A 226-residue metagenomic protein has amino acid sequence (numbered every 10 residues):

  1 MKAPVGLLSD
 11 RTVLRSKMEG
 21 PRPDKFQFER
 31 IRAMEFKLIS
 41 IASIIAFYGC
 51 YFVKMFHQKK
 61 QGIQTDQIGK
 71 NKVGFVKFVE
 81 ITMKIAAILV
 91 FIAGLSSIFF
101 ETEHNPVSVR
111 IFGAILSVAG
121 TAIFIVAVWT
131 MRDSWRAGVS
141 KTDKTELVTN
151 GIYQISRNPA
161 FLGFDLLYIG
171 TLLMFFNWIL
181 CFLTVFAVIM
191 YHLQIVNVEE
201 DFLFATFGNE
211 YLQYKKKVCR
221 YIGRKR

Functional and structural regions predicted by a protein language model:
M1-A33: N-terminal amphipathic/basic-hydrophobic helices that include classical n-h-c signal peptides and signal-anchor
K25-T142, E146, G170-R226: Membrane-anchoring alpha-helices and their flanking helix-loop junctions
V139-F161: Active-site-proximal inter-transmembrane loops
G163-T171: Hydrophobic, membrane-inserted alpha-helices
